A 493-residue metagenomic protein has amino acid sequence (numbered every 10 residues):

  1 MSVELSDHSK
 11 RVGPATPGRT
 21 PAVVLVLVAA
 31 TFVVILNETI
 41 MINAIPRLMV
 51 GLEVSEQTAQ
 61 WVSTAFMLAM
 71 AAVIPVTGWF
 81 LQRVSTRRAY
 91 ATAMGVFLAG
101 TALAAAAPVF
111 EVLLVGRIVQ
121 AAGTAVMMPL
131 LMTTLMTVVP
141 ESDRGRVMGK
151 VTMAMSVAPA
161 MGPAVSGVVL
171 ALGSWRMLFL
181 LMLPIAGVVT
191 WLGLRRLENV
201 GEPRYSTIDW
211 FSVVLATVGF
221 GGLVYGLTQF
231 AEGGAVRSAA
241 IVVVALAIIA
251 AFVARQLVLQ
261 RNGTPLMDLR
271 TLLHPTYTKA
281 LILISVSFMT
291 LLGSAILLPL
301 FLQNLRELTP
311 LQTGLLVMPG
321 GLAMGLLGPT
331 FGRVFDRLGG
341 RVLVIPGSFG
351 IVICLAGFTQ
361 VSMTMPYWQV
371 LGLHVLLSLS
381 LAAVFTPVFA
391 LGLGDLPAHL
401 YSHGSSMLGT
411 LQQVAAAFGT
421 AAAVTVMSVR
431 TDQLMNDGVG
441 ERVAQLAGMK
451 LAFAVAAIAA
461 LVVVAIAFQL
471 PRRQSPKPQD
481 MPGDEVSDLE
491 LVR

Functional and structural regions predicted by a protein language model:
M1-R19, L470-R493: Intrinsic disorder in cytosolic terminal tails and internal cytosolic loops of multi-pass membrane transporters
R19-I45, L52-G78, S85-Y90, M94-G100 (+15 more regions): 12-transmembrane solute porter fold
F110, N199-Y205, Q229-A235, M363-T364: Membrane-interface helix caps and helix-loop-helix hairpins in membrane proteins
V119-Q120, M128: Membrane-interface loop-to-helix entry segments
T137: Conserved Hanks-type protein kinase catalytic core
L183-E202, T217-Q229, A245-Q260, V463-R472: C-terminal membrane-cytosol helix-exit motif in multi-pass small-molecule transporters
G201-S206, R261-L269, N436-G438, R473-D484: Short, Lys/Arg-enriched, Gly/Pro-containing loop segments at transmembrane-helix junctions of multi-pass membrane
R204-A216: Membrane-interface "helix-start" segments
